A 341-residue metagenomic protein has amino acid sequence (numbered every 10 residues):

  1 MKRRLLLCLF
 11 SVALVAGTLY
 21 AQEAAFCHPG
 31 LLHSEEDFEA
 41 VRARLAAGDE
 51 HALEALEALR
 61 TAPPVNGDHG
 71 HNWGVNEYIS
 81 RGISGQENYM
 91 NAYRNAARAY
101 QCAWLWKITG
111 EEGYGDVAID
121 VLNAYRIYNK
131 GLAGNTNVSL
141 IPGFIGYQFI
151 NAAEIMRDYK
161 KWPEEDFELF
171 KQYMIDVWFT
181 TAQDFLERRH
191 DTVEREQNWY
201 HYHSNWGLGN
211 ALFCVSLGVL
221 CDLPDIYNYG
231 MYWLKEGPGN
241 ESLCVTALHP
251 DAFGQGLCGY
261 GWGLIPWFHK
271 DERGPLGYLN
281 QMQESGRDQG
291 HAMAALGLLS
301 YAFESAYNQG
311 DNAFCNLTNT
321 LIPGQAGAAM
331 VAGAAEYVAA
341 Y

Functional and structural regions predicted by a protein language model:
M1, T18-A24: Basic/polar N-terminal segments that are highly enriched at the extreme N-terminus, encompassing both cleavable
M1-C8: Bacterial N-terminal signal peptides that target proteins for export
C8-G17: Bacterial N-terminal signal peptides
Q22-E196, Y200, L208, L212 (+3 more regions): Extracellular glycan-targeting catalytic surfaces
I141, F170, N198-G209, G218-D222 (+2 more regions): Short, contiguous, pocket-lining structural segments that sit at or immediately flank catalytic/ligand-binding sites
V219-Y341: Long, repeat-rich segments with strong aromatic
